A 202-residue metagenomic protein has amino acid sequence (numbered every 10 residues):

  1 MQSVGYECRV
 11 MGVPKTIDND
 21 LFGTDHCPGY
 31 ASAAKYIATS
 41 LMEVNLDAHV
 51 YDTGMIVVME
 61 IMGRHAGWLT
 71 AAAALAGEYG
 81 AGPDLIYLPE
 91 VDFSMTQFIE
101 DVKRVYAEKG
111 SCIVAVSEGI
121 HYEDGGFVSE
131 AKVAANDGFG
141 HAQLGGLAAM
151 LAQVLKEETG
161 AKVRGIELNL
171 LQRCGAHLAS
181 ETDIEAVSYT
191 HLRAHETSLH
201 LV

Functional and structural regions predicted by a protein language model:
V4-N19, A31: Extracytoplasmic ligand/sensor domains, especially the bilobed periplasmic-binding protein
G5-E7, C27-R164: Accessory alpha-helical/coil subdomains and C-terminal extensions that flank or cap enzyme catalytic cores
V13-H26, T53: Acidic/polar active-site rim loop that often engages polyanionic ligands
V13-N19, E90-D92, E118-H121, L168-L171: Short, ordered loop/turn segments at secondary-structure junctions
A176-Y189: Hydrophobic alpha-helical bundle architecture
T190-H191, H195-H200: Conserved small/polar residues in nucleotide/adenosyl-binding loops
